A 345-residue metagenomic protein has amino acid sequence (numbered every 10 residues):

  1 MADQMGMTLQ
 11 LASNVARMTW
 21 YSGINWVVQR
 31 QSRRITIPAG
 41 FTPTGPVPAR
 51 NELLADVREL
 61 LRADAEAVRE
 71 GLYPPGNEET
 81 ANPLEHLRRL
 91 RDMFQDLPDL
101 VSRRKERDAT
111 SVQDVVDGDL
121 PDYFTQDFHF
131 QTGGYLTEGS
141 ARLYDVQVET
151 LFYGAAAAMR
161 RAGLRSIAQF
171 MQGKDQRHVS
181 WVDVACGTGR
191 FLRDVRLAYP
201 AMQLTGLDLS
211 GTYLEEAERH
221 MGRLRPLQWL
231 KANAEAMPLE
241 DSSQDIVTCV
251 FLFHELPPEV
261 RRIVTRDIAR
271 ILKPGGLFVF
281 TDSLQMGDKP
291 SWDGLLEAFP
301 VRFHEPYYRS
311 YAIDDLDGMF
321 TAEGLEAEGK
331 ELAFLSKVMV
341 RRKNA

Functional and structural regions predicted by a protein language model:
M1-G118: N-terminal accessory segments
L143, G154-R177: Conserved alpha-helix/loop element of class I SAM-dependent methyltransferases that forms part of the SAM/SAH-binding
V182, T188-A236: Class I SAM-dependent methyltransferase SAM/SAH-binding core
E235-V247: A short acidic, Gly/Pro-enriched loop at the edge of an enzyme's catalytic core that lines a small-molecule cofactor
I246-E259: A short SAM/SAH-binding and catalytic strip from SAM-dependent methyltransferases
R262, V279-E323, G329-K330: C-terminal alpha-helical "lid/dimerization" subdomain adjacent to the S-adenosyl-L-methionine
R262-P274: A short glycine-rich, Lys/Arg-flanked "PGG" loop and its adjoining helix->strand segment in the class I
E323-A345: Core SAM-dependent methyltransferase catalytic element
